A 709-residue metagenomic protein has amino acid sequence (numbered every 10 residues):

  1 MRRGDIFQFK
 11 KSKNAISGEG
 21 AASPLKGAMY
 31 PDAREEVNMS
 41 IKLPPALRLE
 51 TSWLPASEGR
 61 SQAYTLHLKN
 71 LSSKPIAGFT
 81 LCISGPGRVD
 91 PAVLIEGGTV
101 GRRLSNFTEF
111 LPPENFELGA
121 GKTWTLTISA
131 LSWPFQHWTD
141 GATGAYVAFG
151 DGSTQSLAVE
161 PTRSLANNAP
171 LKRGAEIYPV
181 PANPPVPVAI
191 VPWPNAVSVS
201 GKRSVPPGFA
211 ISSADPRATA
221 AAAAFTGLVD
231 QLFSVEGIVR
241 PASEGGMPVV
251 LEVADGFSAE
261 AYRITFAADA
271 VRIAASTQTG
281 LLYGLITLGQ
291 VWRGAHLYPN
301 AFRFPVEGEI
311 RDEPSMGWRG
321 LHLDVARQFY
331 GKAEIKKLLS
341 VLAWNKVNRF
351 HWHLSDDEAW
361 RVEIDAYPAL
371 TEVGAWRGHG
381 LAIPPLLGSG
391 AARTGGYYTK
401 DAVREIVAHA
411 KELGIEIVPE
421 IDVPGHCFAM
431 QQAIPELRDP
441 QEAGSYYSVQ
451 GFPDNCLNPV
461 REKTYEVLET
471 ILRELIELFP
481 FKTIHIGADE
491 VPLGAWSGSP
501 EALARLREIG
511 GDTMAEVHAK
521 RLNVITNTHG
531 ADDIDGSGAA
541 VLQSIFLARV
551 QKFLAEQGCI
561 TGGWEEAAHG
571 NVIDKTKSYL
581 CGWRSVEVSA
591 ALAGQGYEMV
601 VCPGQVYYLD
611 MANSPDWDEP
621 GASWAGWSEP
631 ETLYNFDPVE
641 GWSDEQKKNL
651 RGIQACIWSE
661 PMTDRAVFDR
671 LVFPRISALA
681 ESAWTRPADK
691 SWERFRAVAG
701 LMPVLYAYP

Functional and structural regions predicted by a protein language model:
M39-R60: Low-complexity, acidic Ser/Thr/Pro/Gly-rich terminal tails and inter-domain linkers that flank the onset of structured
S40, F135-I310, P314, A555-Q557 (+2 more regions): Acidic, contiguous N-terminal accessory segments
H67-S72: Asparagine-centered strand-capping/turn motif at beta-strand->loop junctions
P75-L104: Short acidic, flexible loop segments centered on an aromatic residue
G97-P134: Intrinsically disordered, low-complexity Pro/Gly/Ser/Thr-rich segments with frequent PxxP/GP/PP motifs and embedded
S258-Y465, R473-T483, F553, Q654-W658: Feature activates predominantly on carbohydrate-active enzymes
M430, P435, S448, F452-T576 (+1 more regions): Active-site neighborhood of glycoside hydrolase catalytic domains
I560-P709: Flexible, acidic glycine-rich loops studded with aromatic residues
